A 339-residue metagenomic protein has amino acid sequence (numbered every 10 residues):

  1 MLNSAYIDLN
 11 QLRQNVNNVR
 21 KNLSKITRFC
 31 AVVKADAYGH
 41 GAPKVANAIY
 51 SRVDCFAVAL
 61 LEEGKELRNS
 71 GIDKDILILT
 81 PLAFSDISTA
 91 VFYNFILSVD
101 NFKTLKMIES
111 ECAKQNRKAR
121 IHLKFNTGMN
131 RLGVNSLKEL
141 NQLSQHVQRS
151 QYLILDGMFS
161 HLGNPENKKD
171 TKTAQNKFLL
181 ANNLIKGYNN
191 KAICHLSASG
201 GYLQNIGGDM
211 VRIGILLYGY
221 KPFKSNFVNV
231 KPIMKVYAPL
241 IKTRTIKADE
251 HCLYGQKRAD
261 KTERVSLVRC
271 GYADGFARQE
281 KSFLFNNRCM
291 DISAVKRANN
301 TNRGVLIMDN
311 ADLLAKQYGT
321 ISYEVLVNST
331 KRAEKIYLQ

Functional and structural regions predicted by a protein language model:
M1-I96, E109, I154, I336-Q339: A charged N-terminal "starter" segment
L2-D8, R13, L82, F102-K103 (+1 more regions): Active-site anion/phosphate-binding pocket segments in diverse small-molecule metabolic enzymes
K21, A35-A48, V91-Y93, L105-E111 (+3 more regions): Active-site loop/helix belt of alpha/beta enzymes
A31, L123, V268-C270: Preference for bulky hydrophobic residues occupying beta-strand positions in well-ordered beta-sheet regions
L60, N101-F102, F125, L162 (+2 more regions): Short secondary-structure boundary segments
D73-L82, I96-D100, K118-K124, V211-R212: Short hydrophobic/aromatic-enriched beta-strand-loop microsegments
